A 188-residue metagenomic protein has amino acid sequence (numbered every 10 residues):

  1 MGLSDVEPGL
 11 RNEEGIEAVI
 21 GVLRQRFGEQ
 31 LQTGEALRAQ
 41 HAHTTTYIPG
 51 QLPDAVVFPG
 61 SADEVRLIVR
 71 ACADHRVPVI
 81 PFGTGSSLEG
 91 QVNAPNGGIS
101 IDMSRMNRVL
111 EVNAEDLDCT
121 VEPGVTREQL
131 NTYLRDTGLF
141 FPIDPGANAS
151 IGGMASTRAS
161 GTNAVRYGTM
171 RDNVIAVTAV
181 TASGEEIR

Functional and structural regions predicted by a protein language model:
M1-R70, S86-L117, Y167: N-terminal flexible segment immediately upstream of the FAD-binding catalytic core in FAD-dependent oxidoreductases
R26, H75, E115, D136-T137: Structured helix-beta-strand junction loops
Q30, V77-P78, F140: Residue-level detector of anion-binding/catalytic polar loops
I68, H75, L130: Aromatic/hydrophobic pocket-lining residues that form π-stacking "cages" and hydrophobic walls in ligand
P81-G85, V92, M103, P123 (+1 more regions): Glycine-rich, histidine-containing beta strand-loop boundary motifs that form or position
R108-V112, C119-R188: FAD-binding subdomain of flavoenzyme oxidoreductases
